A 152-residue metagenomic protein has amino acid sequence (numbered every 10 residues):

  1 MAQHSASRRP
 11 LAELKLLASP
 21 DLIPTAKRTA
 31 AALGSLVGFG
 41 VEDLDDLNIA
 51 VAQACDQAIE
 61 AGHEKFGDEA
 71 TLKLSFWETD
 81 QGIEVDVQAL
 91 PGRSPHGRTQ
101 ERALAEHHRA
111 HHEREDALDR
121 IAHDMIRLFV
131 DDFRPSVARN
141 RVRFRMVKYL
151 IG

Functional and structural regions predicted by a protein language model:
M1-E13, I59-G152: Conserved beta-strand-loop-beta-strand hairpin that lines the nucleotide-binding pocket of ATP/GTP-utilizing enzymes
S7-V41: Helix-loop-beta hinge of the Bergerat
P20, V41-D45, I49, D116 (+1 more regions): Short, conserved micro-motifs enriched in small and acidic residues
A31-D45, A70-E78: Generic detector of contiguous secondary-structure segments
V41-F66: Conserved ATP-binding N-box helix of the HATPase_c
